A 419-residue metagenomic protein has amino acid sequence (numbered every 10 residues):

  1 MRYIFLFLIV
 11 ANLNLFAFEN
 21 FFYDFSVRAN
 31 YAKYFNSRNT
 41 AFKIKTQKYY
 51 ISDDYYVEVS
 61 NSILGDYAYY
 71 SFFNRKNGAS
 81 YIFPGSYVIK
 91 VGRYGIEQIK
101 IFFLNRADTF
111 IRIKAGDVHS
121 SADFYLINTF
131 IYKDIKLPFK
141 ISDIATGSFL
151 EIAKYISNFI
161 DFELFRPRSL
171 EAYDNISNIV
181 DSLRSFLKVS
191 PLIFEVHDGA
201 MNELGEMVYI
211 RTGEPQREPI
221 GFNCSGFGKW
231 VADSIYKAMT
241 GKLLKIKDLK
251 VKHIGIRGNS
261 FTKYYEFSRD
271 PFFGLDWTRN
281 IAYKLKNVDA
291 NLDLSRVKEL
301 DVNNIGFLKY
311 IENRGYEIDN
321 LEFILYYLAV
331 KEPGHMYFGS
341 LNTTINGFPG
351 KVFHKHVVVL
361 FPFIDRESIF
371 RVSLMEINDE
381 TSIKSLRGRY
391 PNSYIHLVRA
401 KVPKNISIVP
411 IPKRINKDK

Functional and structural regions predicted by a protein language model:
M1-Y3, F16-E19: Generic structural signal for short, solvent-exposed loop/turn connectors between secondary structure elements
Y3-L13: Sec-dependent N-terminal signal peptides
A17-K419: Cysteine-nucleophile amide-bond enzymes
